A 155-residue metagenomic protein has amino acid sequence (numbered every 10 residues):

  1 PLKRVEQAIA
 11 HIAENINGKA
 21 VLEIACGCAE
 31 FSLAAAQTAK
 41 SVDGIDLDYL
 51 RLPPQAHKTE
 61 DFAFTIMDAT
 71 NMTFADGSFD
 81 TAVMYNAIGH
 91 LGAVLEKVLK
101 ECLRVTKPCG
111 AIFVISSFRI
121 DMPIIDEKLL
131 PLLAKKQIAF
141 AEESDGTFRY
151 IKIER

Functional and structural regions predicted by a protein language model:
P1-G18: Conserved alpha-helix/loop element of class I SAM-dependent methyltransferases that forms part of the SAM/SAH-binding
K19-G27: Conserved class I S-adenosyl-L-methionine
C28-T70: Class I SAM-dependent methyltransferase SAM/SAH-binding core
T70-A82: A short acidic, Gly/Pro-enriched loop at the edge of an enzyme's catalytic core that lines a small-molecule cofactor
T81-V94: A short SAM/SAH-binding and catalytic strip from SAM-dependent methyltransferases
E96-P108: A short glycine-rich, Lys/Arg-flanked "PGG" loop and its adjoining helix->strand segment in the class I
C109-S117: Conserved beta-strand signature within the Rossmann-like core of class I S-adenosyl-L-methionine
I124-S144: Conserved Class I S-adenosyl-L-methionine
